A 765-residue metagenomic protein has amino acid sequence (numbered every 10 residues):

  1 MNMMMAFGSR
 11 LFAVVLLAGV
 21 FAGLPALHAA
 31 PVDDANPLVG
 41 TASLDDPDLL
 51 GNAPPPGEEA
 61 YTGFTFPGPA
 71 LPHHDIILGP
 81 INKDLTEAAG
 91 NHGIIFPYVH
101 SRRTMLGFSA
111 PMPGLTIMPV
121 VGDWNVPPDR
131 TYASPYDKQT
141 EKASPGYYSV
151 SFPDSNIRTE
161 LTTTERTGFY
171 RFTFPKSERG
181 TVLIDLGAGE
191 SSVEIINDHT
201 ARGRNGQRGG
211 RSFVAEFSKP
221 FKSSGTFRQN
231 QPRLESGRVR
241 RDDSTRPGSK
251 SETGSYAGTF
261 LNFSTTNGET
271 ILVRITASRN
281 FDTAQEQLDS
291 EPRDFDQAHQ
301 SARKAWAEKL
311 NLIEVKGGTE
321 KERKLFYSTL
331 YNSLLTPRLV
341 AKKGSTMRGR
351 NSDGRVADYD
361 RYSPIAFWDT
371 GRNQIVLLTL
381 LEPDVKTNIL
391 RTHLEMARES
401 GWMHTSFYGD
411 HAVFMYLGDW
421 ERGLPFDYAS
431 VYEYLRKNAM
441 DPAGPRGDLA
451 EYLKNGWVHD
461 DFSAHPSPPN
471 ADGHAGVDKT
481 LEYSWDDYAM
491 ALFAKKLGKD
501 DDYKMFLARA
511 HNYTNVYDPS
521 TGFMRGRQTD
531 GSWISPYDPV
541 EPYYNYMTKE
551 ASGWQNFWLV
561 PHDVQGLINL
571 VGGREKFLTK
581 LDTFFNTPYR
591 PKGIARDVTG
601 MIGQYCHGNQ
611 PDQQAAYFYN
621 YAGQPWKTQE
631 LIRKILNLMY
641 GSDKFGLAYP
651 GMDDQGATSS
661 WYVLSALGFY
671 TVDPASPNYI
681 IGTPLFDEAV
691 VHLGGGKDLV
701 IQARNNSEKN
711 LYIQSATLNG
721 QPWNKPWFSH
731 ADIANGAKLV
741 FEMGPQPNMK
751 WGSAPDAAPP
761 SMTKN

Functional and structural regions predicted by a protein language model:
N2-V14: Bacterial N-terminal signal peptides that target proteins for export
F12-G23: Bacterial N-terminal signal peptides
A22-A30: Bacterial Sec-dependent signal peptides at the C-terminal "C-region" and cleavage site
A29-I375, T379-Y416, E421-L481, A489 (+9 more regions): Accessory carbohydrate-recognition regions in carbohydrate-active enzymes
D486: ATP-dependent phospho-/nucleotidyl transfer catalytic cores
Y712: Extracellular attachment/recognition segments
